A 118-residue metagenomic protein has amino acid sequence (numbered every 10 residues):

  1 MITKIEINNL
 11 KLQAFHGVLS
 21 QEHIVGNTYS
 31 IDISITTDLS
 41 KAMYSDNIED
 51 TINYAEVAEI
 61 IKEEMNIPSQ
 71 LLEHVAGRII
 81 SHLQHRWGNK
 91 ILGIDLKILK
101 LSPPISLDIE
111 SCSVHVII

Functional and structural regions predicted by a protein language model:
M1-I118: N-terminal, polar/charged subdomain of small-to-medium soluble alpha/beta proteins
